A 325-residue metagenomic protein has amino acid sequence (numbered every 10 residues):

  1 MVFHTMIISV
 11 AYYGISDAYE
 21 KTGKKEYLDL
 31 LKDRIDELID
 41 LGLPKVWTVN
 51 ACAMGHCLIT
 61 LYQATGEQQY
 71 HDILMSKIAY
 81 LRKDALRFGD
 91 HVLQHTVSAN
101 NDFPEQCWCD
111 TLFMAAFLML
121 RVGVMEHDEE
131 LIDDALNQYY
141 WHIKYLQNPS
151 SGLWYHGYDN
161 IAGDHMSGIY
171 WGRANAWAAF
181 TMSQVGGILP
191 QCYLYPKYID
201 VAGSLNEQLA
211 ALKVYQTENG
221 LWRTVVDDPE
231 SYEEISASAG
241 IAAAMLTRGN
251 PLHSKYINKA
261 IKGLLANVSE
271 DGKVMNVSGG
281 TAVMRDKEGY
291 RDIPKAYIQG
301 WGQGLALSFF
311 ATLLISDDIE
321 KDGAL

Functional and structural regions predicted by a protein language model:
M1-S9, K21-E26, E37, L41-C57 (+4 more regions): CBM-like carbohydrate-recognition segments
F3, C107-M114, H127, L131-D134 (+4 more regions): Short, contiguous, pocket-lining structural segments that sit at or immediately flank catalytic/ligand-binding sites
G14-D17, E37, S76-K83, R121 (+7 more regions): Alpha-helical scaffold segments in carbohydrate-active enzymes
T22, V122-D133, V185-I199, R248-L252: Inter-helical turn/loop segments and adjacent helix faces that build the functional surface of alpha-helical bundle
K32-D40, L93-D102, H156-I169, G220-D228 (+1 more regions): Acidic/His metal-coordination segments adjacent to aromatic residues that form catalytic metal sites in metalloenzymes
L41-D159, M166, E270-D271, M275: Extended ligand-binding groove/face enriched in aromatic
A179-V226: Oxyanion-binding "anion nests"
